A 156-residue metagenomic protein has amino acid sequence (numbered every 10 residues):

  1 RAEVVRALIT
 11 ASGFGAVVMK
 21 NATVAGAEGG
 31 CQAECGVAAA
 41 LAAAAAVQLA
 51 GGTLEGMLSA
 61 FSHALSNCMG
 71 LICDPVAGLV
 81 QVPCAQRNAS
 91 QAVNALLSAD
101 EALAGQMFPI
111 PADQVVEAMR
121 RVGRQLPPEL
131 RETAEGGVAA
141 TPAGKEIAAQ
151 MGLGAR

Functional and structural regions predicted by a protein language model:
R1-A45, L49-N67: Phosphate/pyrophosphate-binding betaalpha-module
A39, A44-R156: Functionally critical mobile loop/hinge segments
